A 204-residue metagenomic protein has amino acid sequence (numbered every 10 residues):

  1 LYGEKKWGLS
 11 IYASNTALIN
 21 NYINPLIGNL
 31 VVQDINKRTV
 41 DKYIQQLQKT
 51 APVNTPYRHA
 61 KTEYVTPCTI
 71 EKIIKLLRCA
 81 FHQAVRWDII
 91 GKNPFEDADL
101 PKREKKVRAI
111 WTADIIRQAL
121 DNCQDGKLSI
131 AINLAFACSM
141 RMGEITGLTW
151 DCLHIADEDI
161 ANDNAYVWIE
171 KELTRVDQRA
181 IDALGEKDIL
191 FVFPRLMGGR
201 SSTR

Functional and structural regions predicted by a protein language model:
Y2-W87, K105: N-terminal core-binding DNA-recognition domain of tyrosine site-specific recombinases/integrases
L30, L76-L77, D88, A119 (+2 more regions): Compositionally biased, intrinsically disordered low-complexity segments
D34, I110, R204: Short aromatic/basic micro-patch
T39, I44-L47, P94, D99-K102 (+1 more regions): Short, small-residue-rich loop/turn micro-motifs
Q45-L47, Q118, D182-A183: Polar/charged alpha-helical tracts
V53-P67, E71-I73, R86, I90-W150 (+1 more regions): Basic, Lys/Arg- and aromatic-enriched nucleic-acid-binding interface segment
D97-L100, D114-I115, L148-R204: Conserved tyrosine-mediated DNA breakage-rejoining catalytic core shared by Y-recombinases
